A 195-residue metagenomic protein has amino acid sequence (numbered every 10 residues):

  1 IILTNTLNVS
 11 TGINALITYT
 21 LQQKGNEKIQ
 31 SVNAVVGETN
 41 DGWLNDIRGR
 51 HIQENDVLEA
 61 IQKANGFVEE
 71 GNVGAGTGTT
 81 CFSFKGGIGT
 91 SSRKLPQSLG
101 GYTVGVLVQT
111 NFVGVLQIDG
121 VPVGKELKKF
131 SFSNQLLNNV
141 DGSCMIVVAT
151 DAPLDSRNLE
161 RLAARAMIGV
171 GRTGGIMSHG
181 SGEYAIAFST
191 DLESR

Functional and structural regions predicted by a protein language model:
I1-R195: Alpha/propeptide regions of enzymes that mature by internal proteolysis
